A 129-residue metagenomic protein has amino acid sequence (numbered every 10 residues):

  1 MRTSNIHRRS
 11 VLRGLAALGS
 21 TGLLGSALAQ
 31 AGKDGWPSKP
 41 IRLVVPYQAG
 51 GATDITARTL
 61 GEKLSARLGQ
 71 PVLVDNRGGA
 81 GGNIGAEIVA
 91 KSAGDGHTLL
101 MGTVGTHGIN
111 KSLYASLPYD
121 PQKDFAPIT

Functional and structural regions predicted by a protein language model:
M1-L23: N-terminal secretory signal peptides
A29-D124: N-terminal (or domain-start) structured segment
F125-T129: A short, structured beta-strand-centered segment in the mid-to-C-terminal lobe of catalytic cores from group-transfer
